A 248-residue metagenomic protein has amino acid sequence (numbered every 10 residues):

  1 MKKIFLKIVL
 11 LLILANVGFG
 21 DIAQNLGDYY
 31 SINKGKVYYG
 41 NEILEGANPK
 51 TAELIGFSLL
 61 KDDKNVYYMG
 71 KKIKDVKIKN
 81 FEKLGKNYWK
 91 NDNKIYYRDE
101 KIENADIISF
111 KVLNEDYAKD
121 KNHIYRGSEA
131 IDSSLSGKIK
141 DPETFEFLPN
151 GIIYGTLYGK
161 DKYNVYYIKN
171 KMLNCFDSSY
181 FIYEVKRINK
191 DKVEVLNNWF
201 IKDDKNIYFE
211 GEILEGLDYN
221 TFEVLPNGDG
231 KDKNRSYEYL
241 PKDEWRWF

Functional and structural regions predicted by a protein language model:
M1-D21: Classical Sec-dependent N-terminal signal peptides that target proteins to the secretory pathway
D21-F248: Non-catalytic tandem-repeat scaffold regions and their flanking low-complexity/translocation tails
